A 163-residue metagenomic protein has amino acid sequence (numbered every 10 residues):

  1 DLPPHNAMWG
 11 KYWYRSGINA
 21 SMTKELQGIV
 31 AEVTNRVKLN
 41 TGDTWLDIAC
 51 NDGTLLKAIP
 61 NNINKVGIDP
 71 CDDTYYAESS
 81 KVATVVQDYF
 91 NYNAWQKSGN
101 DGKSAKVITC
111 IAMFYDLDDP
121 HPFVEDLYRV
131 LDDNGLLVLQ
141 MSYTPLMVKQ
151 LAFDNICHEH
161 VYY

Functional and structural regions predicted by a protein language model:
L2-A77: Extended interfacial segments that mediate partner engagement and assembly in macromolecular machines
L39-N40, G99-K103: Glycine-rich phosphate-binding loop signature in dinucleotide/nucleotide-binding domains
S80-W95: Conserved SAM-binding strand-loop segment of SAM-dependent methyltransferases
K81-A83, G102, A152-H158: Short secondary-structure boundary/capping segments
K106-T109: A conserved beta-strand element that flanks and buttresses the S-adenosyl-L-methionine
M113: Hydrophobic adenine-recognition pocket in adenosine-nucleotide-binding enzymes
H121-V138: A short glycine-rich, Lys/Arg-flanked "PGG" loop and its adjoining helix->strand segment in the class I
L137-Y162: Short, glycine-/aromatic-enriched active-site segment of Class I SAM-dependent methyltransferases
